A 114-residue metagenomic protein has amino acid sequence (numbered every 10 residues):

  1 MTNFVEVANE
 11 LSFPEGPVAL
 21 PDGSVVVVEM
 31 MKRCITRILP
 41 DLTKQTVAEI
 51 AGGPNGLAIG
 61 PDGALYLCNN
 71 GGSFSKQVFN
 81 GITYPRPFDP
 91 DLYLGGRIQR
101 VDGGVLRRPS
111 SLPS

Functional and structural regions predicted by a protein language model:
M1-S114: Sequence-structural signature of mature extracellular/luminal beta-sheet repeat domains, prominently beta-propellers
